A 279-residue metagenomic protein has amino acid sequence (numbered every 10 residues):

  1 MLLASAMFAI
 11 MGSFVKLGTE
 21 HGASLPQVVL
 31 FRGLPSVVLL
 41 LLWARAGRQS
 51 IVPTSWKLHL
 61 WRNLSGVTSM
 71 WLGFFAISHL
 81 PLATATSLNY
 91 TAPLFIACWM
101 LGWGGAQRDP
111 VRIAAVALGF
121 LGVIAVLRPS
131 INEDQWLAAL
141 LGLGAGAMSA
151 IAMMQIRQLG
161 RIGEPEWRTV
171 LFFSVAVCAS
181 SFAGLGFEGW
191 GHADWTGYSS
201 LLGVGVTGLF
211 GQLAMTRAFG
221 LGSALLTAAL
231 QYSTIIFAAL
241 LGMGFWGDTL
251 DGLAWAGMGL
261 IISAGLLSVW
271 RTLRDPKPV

Functional and structural regions predicted by a protein language model:
M1, T54-S65, R108-F120, A138-L143 (+2 more regions): Cytoplasmic-side transmembrane-helix entry/capping segments in multi-pass membrane proteins
M1-A4, A44-F74, L137-A145, L185 (+1 more regions): Loop-to-transmembrane-helix transition segments
K16, L40, I131-A193, V279: Transmembrane alpha-helical segments that form core, pore/gating elements of small-molecule transporters/exporters
H21-T68, M148-A152, L171-F187, S263: Transmembrane alpha-helices of multi-pass small-molecule transport proteins
A23-S36, F75-A92, Q135-M148, D194-G208 (+1 more regions): Structural signature of hydrophobic alpha-helical transmembrane segments
G73-F75, A92-A114, I236-W255: C-terminal transmembrane-helix exit sites in multi-pass transporters
A85-T91, G163-V175, Q212-M243: Helix-helix packing/entry segments at the starts of transmembrane helices
V111-R128, L253-T272: Hydrophobic transmembrane alpha-helices of multi-pass small-molecule transport proteins
